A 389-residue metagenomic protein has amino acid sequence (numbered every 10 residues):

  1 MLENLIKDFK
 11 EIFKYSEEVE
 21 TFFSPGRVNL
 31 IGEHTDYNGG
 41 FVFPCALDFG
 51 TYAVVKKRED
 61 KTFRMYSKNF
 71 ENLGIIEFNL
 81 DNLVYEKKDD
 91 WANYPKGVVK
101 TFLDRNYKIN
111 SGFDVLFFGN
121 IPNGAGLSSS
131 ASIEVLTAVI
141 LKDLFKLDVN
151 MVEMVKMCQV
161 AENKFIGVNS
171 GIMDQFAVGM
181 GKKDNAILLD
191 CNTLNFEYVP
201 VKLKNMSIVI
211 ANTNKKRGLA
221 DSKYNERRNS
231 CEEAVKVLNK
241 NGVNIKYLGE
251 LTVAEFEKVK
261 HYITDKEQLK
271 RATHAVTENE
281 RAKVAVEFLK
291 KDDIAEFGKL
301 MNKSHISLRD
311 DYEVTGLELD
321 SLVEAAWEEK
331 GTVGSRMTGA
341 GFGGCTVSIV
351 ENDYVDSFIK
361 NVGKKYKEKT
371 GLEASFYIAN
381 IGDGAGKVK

Functional and structural regions predicted by a protein language model:
M1-F22, V28-G32, F41, N79-L80 (+3 more regions): Gly/Ser-rich oxyanion-binding loop with an adjacent helix/lid that shapes the negatively charged ligand pocket
M1-R27, Y52-K88, N185-G334, I349-K389: C-terminal nucleotide
G32-H34, A46-L47: N-terminal cofactor/phosphate-binding cores enriched in small/glycine residues, especially glycine-rich loops such as
G39-A46, R227-R228: Short Gly/aromatic-enriched secondary-structure transition segments
A131-S132, C345-I349: FabD-like malonyl-/acyl-CoA
F342: Glycine-rich phosphate-binding loop
